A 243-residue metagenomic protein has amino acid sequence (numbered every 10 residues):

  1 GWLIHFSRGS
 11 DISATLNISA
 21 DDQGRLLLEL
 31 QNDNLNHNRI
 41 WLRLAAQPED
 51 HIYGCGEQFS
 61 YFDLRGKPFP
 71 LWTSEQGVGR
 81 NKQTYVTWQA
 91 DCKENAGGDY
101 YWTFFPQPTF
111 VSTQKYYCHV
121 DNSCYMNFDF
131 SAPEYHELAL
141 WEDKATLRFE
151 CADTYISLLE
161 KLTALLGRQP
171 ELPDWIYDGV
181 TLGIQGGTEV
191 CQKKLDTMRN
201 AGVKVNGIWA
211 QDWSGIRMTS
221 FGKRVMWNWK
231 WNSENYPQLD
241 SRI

Functional and structural regions predicted by a protein language model:
W2-W175, T181-E189, L195-N200: Catalytic and substrate-binding clefts that recognize carbohydrates or anionic sugar/phosphate headgroups
E171-I243: Aromatic-lined carbohydrate-binding/catalytic grooves of carbohydrate-active enzymes
